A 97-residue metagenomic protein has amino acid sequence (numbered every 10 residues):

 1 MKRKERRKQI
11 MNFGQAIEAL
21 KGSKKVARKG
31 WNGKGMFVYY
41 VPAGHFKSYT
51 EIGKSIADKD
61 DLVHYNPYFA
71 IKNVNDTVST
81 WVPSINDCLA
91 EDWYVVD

Functional and structural regions predicted by a protein language model:
K2-G53, A57-K59, V74: Catalytic phosphate/metal-binding cores of nucleic-acid and nucleotide-processing enzymes, i.e., regions that mediate
K21-G22, V63-P67: A short, compositionally biased
S48-Y49, D61, E91-Y94: Short, surface-exposed linear patches
Y65-D97: Short, compact, well-ordered microdomains
